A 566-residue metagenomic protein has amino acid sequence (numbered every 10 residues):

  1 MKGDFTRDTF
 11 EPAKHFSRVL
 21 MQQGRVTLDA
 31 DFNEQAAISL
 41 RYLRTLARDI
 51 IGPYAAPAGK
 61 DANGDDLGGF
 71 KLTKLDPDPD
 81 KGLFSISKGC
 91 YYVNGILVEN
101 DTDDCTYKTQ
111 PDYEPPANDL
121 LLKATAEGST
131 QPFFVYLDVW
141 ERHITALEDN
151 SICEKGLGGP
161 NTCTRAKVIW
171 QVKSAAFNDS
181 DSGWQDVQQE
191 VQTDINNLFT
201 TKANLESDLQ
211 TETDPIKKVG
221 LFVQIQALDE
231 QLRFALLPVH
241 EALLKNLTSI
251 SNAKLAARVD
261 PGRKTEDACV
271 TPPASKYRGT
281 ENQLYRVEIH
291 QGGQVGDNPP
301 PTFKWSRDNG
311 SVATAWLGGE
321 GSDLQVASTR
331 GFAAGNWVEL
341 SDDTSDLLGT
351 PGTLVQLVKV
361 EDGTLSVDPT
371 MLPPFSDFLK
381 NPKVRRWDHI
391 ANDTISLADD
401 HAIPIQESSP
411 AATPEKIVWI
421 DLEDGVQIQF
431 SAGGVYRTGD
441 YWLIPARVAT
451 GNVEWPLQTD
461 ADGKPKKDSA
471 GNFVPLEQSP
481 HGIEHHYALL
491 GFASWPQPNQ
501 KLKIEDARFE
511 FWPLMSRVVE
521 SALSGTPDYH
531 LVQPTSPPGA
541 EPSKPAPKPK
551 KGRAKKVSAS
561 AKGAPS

Functional and structural regions predicted by a protein language model:
M1-S207, T211-S566: Subunit-assembly interface segments of extracellular/virion macromolecular structures
